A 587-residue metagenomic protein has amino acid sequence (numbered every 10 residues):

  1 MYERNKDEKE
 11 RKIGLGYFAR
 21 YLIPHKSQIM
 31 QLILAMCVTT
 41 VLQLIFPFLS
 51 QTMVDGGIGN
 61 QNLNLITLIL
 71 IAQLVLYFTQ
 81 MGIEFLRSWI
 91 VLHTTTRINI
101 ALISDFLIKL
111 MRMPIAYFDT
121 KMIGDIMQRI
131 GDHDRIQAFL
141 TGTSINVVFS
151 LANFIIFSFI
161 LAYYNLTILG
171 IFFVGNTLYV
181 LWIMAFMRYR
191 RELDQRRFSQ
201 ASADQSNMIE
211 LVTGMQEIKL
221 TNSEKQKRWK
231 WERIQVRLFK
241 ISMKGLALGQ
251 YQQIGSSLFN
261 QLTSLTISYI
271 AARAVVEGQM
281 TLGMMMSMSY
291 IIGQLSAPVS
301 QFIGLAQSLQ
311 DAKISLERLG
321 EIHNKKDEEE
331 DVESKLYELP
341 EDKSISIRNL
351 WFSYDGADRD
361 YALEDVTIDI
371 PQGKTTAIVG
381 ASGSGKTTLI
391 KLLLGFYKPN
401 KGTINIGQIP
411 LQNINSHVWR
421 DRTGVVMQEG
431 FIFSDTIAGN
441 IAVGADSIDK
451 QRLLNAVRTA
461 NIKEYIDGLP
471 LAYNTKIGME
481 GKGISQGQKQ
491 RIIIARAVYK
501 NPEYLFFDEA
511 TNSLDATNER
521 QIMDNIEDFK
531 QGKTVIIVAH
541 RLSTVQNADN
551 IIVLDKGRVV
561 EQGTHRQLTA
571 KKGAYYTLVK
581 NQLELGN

Functional and structural regions predicted by a protein language model:
M1-F46, G59-I69, V91, R135 (+11 more regions): Membrane-integrated ABC transporters
K26-F46, I58-N99, I108, R112 (+5 more regions): Transmembrane-helix motif of ABC transporter permease domains
S27-T52, I69, Q73, S88-L92 (+6 more regions): Alpha-helical segments in transporter systems
M36, I69-Q80, E84, N146-Q195 (+2 more regions): Transmembrane helices of ABC transporter permease
S104, I108-K109, M113-D125, R196-L246 (+3 more regions): Loop segments that connect adjacent transmembrane helices in multi-pass transporters
M111-I156, T213, K219: Juxtamembrane loop-to-helix connectors within ABC transporter transmembrane domains
Q200, D204, K219-S223, A247 (+1 more regions): Cytosolic ends of transmembrane helices, especially the final helix of ABC transmembrane type-1 domains
E338-N587: ABC-type nucleotide-binding domain
